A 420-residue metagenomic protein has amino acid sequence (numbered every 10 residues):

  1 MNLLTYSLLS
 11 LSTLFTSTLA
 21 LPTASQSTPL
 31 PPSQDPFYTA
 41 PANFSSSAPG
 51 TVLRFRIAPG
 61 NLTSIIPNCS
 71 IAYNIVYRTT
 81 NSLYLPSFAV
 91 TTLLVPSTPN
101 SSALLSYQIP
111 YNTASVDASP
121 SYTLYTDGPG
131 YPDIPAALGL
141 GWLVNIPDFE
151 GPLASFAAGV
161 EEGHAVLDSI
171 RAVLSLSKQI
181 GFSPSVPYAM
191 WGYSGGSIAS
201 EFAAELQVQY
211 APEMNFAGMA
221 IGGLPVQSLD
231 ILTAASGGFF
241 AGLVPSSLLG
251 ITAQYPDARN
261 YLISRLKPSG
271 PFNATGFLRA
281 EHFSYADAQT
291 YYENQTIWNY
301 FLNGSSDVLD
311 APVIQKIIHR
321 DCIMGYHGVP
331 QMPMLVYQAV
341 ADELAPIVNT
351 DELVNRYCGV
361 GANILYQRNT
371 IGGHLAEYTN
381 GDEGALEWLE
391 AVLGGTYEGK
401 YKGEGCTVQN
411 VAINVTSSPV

Functional and structural regions predicted by a protein language model:
N2-A20: Cleavable N-terminal signal peptides of Sec/SRP-targeted secreted and luminal proteins
F15-N100, V420: Catalytic-loop region of hydrolases
N81-A137, D148-E150: Short, surface-exposed "cap/lid" segments of acyl-processing enzymes
P132-D133, F156-Q179: Alpha/beta-hydrolase active-site loop
R171-L243: Primarily recognizes the serine-hydrolase "nucleophile elbow" in alpha/beta-hydrolase and SGNH/GDSL folds
G222-H327: Accessory cap/linker subdomain of secreted extracellular hydrolases
S306, D310, Q315-I318, L344 (+1 more regions): C-terminal catalytic histidine-bearing segment of alpha/beta-hydrolase fold enzymes
P330, L335-D342: Short beta-strand/loop motif that positions the catalytic acidic residue of the alpha/beta-hydrolase fold
